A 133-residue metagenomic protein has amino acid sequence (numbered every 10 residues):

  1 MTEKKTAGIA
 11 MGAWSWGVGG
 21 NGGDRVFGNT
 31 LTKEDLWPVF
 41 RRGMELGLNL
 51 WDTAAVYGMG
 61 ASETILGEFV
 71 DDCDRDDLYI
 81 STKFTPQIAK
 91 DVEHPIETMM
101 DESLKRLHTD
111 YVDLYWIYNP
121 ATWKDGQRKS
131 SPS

Functional and structural regions predicted by a protein language model:
M1-L78: N-terminal binding-site loop/beta-alpha segment at the start of enzyme catalytic domains that lines or forms
A7-A13, S81, T109, D113-Y115: Non-cysteine beta-strand/loop elements that form the S-adenosyl-L-methionine
W14-W16, A54-V56, K83-Q87, I117-P120: Active-site beta-loop-alpha junctions enriched in small/polar residues
R25, A55, T85, V92 (+1 more regions): Generic anion/oxyanion-binding catalytic loop in active/binding sites
G28, K90-S133: Glycine/proline-rich, positively charged, aromatic-decorated active-site loop/lid region on the catalytic face
I65-E68, K83, P95-E102: Generic beta-strand or strand-like secondary-structure segments
V70-H94: Repeat-unit-sized solenoid/scaffold elements
